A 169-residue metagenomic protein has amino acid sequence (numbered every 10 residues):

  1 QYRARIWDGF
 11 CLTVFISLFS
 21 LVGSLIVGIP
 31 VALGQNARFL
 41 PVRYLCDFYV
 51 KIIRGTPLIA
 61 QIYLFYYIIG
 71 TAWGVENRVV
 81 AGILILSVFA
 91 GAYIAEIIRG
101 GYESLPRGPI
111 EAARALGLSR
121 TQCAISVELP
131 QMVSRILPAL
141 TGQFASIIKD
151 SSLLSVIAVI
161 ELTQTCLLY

Functional and structural regions predicted by a protein language model:
Q1-Y169: Transmembrane alpha-helices and adjacent helix-loop boundaries
